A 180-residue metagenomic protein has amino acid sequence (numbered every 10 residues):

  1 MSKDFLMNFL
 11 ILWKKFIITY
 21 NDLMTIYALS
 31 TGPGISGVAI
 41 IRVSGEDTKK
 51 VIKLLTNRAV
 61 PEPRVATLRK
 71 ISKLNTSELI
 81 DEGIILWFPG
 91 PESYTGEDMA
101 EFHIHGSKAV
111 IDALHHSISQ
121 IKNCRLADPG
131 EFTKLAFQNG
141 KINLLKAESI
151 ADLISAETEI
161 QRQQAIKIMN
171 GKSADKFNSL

Functional and structural regions predicted by a protein language model:
F5-L12, L23: Short hydrophobic targeting helices and cationic amphipathic motifs that mediate membrane/organellar targeting
T19-Q163, K167-G171: A glycine-rich (often HGG/GG-containing) alpha/beta subdomain
M169-L180: Alpha-helical coupling/stalk and coiled-coil linker elements that connect catalytic or binding modules and transmit
